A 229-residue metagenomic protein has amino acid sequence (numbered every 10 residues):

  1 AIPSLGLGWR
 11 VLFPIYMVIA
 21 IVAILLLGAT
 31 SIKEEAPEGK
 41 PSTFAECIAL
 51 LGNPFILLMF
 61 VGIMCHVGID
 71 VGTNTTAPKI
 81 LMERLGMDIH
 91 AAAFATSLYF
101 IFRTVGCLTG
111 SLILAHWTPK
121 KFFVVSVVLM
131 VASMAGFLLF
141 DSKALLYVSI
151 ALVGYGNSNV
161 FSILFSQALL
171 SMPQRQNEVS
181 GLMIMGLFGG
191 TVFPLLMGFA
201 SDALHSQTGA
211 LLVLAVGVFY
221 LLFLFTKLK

Functional and structural regions predicted by a protein language model:
A1-I32: Helix-loop-helix hairpin linking two adjacent transmembrane segments in secondary transporters
I24-T30, L212-K229: Multi-pass alpha-helical transporter architecture, strongest for 12-TM Major Facilitator/SLC carriers used
I32-F60: Juxtamembrane intracellular "pre-TM" segments in multi-pass secondary transporters
A49-S97, I101-C107: Extracytoplasmic gate region of multi-pass secondary transporters
G106-P119, S201-D202: Helix-to-loop junctions at the C-terminal end of transmembrane segments in multipass secondary transporters
K121-G136: Structural signature of the two symmetry-related core transmembrane helices
S158-P173: Intracellular juxtamembrane helix-capping segments at the cytosolic ends of symmetry-related transmembrane helices
S171-S206, L214: A late C-terminal transmembrane helix in Major Facilitator Superfamily
